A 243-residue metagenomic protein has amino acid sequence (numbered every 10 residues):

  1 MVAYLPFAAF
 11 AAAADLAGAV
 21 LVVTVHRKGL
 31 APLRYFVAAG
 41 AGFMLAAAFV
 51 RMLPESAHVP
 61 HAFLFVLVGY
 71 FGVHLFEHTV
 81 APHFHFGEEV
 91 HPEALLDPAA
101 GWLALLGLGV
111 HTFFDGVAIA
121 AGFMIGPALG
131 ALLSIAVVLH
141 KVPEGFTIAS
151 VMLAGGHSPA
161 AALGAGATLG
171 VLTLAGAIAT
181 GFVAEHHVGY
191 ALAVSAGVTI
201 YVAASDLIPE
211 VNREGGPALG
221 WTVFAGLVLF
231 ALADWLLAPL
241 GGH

Functional and structural regions predicted by a protein language model:
M1-H243: Intrinsically disordered, metal-sensing/regulatory segments
